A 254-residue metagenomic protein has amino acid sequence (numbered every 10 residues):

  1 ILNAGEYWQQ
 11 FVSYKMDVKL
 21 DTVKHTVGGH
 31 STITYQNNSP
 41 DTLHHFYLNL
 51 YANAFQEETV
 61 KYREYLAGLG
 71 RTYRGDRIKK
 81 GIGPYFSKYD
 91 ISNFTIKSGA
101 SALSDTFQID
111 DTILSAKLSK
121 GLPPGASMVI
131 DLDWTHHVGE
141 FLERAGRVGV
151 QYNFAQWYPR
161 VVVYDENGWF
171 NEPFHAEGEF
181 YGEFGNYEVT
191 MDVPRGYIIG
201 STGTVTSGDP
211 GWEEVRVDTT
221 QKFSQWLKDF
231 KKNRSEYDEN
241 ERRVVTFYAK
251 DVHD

Functional and structural regions predicted by a protein language model:
I1-G28, V148, A155: N-terminal, polar/Ser/Thr-rich
G5, M16-K19, I33, L103-T106 (+3 more regions): Beta-strand-rich interaction surfaces with strong enrichment in secreted/lumenal proteins
Y35-S39: Asparagine-centered strand-capping/turn motif at beta-strand->loop junctions
D41-R77: Surface-exposed, glycine/proline- and aromatic-rich loop segments on solvent-exposed faces across compartments
G70-K97, D133-D254: Extended, low-hydrophobicity, Ser/Thr/Pro/Gly-biased non-transmembrane segments
T112-A116, M128: Short strand-edge motifs at loop-to-beta-strand transitions and within beta-strands of extracellular beta-rich domains
L122-L132: Short Pro-Gly-centered flexible turn/kink motifs
